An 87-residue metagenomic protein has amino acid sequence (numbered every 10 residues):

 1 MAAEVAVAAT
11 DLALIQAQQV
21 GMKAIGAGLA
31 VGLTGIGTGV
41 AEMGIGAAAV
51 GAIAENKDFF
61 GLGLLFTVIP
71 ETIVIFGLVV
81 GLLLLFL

Functional and structural regions predicted by a protein language model:
M1-L87: Hydrophobic, small-residue-rich transmembrane alpha-helices and their short perimembrane loops in multi-pass membrane
